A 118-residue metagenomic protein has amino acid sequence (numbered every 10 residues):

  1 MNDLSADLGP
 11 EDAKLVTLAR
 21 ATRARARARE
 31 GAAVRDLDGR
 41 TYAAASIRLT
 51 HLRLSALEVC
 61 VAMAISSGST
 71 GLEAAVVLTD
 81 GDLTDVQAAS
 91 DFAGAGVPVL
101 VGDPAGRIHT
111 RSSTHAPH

Functional and structural regions predicted by a protein language model:
M1-R27, S67-H118: C-terminal binding/interaction regions
D7, E11, R48-R53: Alpha-helix N-cap/loop-to-helix boundary motif
E30-R40: Short beta-strand scaffold segments in enzyme catalytic cores
R40-A45, T110: Amphipathic coiled-coil signal-relay and dimerization helices
Y42, R53, L57, D85-V86: Short glycine/serine/threonine-rich phosphate/pyrophosphate-binding segments that cradle anionic phosphate groups
I47-H51, T114-P117: A short, sequence-level motif marking secondary-structure junctions
L49-M63: A short, polar/charged loop-to-alpha-helix boundary motif
